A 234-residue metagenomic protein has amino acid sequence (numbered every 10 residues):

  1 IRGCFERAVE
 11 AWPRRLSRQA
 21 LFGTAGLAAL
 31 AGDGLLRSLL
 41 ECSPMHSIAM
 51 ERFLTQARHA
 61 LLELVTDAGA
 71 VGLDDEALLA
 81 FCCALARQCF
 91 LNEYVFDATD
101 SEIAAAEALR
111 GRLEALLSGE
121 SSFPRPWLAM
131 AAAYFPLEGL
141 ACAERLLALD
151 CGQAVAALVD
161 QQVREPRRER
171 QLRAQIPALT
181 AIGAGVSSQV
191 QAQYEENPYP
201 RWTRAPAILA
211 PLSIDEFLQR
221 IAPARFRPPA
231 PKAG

Functional and structural regions predicted by a protein language model:
I1-Q189, F226: N-terminal accessory segments
Q189, Q193-A233: Conserved alpha-helix/loop element of class I SAM-dependent methyltransferases that forms part of the SAM/SAH-binding
